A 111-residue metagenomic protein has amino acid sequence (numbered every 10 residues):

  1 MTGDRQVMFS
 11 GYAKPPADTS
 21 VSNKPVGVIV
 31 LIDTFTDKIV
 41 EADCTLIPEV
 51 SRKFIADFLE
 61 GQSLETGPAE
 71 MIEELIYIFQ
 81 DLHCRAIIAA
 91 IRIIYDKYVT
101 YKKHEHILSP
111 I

Functional and structural regions predicted by a protein language model:
M1-Y12: Short, compositionally biased leader-like segments
P15-I29, T34-I111: Active-site- and interface-proximal helix/loop "cap" or "latch" segments in soluble metabolic and energy-transducing
